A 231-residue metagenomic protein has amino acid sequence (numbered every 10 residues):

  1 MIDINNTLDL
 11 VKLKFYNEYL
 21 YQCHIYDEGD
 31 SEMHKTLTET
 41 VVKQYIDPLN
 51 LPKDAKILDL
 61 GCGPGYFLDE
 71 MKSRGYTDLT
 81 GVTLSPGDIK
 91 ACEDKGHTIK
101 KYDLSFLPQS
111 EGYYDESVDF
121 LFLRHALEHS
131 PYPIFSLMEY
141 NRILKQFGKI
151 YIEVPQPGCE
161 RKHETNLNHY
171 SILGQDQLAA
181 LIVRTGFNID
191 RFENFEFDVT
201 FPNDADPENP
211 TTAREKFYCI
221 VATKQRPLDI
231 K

Functional and structural regions predicted by a protein language model:
M1-E116, F120, L137, E215-Y218 (+1 more regions): Conserved N-terminal segment of class I S-adenosyl-L-methionine
F120-P131: A short SAM/SAH-binding and catalytic strip from SAM-dependent methyltransferases
I134-Q146: A short glycine-rich, Lys/Arg-flanked "PGG" loop and its adjoining helix->strand segment in the class I
G148-V154: Conserved beta-strand signature within the Rossmann-like core of class I S-adenosyl-L-methionine
P155-E160, E196-F197: Short "lid" loop at the C-terminus of a central beta-strand within the Rossmann-like core of SAM-dependent
K162-Q177: Acceptor-substrate binding/catalytic loop of class I
F187-V199: Conserved S-adenosyl-L-methionine
P202-K231: Core SAM-dependent methyltransferase catalytic element
